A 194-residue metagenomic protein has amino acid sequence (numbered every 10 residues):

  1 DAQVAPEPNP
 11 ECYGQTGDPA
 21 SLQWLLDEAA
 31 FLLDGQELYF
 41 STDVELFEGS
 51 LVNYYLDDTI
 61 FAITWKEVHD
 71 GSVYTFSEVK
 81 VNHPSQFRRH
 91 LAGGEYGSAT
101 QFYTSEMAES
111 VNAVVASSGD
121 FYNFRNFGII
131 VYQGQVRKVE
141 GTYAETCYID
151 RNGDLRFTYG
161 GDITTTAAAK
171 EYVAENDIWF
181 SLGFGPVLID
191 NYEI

Functional and structural regions predicted by a protein language model:
D1-T146, D154-G160: Zymogen propeptides
E145-D150, W179: Short C-terminal domain-edge/linker segments immediately following a structured domain
R151, L155-A169, N176: Active-site- or DNA-interface-adjacent structural scaffold in DNA-acting proteins
A169-I194: Flexible, glycine-rich surface segments
